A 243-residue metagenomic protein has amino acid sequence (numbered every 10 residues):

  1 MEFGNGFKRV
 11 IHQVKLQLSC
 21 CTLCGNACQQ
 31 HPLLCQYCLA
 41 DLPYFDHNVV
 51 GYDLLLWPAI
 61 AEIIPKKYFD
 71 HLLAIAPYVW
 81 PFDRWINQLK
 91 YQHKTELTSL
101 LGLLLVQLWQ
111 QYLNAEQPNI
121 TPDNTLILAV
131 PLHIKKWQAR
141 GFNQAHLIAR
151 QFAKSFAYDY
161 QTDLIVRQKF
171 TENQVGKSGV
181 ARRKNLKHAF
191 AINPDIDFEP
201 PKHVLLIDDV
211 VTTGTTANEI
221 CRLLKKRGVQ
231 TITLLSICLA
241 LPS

Functional and structural regions predicted by a protein language model:
M1-I207, T212-S243: Glycine-rich phosphate/pyrophosphate-handling loop used in enzymes and phosphotransfer proteins
